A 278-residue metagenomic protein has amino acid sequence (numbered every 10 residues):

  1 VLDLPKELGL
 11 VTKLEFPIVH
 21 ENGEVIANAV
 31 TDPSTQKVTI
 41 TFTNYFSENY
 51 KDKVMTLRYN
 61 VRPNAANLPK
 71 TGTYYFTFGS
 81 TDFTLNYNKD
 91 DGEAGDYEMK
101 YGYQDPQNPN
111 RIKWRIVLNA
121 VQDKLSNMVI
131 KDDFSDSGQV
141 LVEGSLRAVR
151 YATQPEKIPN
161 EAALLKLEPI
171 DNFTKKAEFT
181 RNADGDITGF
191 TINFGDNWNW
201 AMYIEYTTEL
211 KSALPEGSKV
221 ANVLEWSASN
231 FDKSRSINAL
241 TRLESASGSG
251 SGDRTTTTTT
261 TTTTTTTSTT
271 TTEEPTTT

Functional and structural regions predicted by a protein language model:
V1-D3, R58-N60, R115-N119, K131-D133 (+2 more regions): Residue-level recognition of well-ordered beta-strand positions that form the cores of beta-sheet-rich folds across
L2-F42, D133-G189: A surface/secretory-pathway sequence property marking extracellular, secreted, or lumenal proteins enriched
T12, K124-S126, V142, E216: Short loop/turn segments at connectors of secondary-structure elements within structured domains
V25-A27, Y45-T56, S80-L85, K124 (+3 more regions): Short, surface-exposed beta-strand/loop "edge" segments at domain boundaries and coil↔beta transitions
T41-G79, G185-K219: Low-complexity, intrinsically disordered segments enriched in Ser/Thr together with acidic residues
R62-D136, G144-R147, N222, S234-R254 (+1 more regions): Serine/threonine-rich, low-complexity linker/repeat segments that form flexible spacers/stalks
L167-E274: Hydrophilic extracytoplasmic domains
